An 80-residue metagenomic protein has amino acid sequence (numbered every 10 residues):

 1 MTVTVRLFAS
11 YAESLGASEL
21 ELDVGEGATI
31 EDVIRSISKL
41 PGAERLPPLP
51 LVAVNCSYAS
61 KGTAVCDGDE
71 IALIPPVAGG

Functional and structural regions predicted by a protein language model:
M1-G79: Ubiquitin-like/PB1-type beta-grasp interaction modules and other compact soluble beta-rich domains
